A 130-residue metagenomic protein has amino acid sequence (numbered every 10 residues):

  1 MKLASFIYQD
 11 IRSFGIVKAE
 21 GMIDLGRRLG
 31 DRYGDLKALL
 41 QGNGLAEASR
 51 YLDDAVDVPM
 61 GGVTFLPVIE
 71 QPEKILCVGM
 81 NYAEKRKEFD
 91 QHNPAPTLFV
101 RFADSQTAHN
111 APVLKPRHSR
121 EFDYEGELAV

Functional and structural regions predicted by a protein language model:
M1-P96: N-terminal non-catalytic cap/leader segment that marks the start of a structured domain
S5-I7, R101-A103, G126-L128: Short, structured patches in soluble enzyme cores that scaffold and shape functional sites
R12, G21-M22, A103-S105, P112 (+1 more regions): Structural motif
M80-A83, F102-D104, H118: Beta-hairpin (beta-strand-turn-beta-strand) motif
H92-H109, Y124: Structural signature of FAD isoalloxazine-binding scaffolds in flavoprotein oxidoreductases
A108-A129: A structural-propensity feature for long, helix-poor, extended segments
